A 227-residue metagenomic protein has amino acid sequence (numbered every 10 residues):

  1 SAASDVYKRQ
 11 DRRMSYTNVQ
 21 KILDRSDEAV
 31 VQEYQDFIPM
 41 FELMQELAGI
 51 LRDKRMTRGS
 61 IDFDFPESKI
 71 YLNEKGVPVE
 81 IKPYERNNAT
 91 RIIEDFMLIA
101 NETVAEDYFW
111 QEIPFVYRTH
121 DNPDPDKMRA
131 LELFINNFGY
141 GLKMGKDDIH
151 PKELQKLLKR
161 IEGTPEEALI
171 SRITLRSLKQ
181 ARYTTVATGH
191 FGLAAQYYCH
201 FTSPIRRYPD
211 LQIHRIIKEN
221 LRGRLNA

Functional and structural regions predicted by a protein language model:
S4-A227: Conserved, carboxylate-rich catalytic/transport cores that coordinate ions
